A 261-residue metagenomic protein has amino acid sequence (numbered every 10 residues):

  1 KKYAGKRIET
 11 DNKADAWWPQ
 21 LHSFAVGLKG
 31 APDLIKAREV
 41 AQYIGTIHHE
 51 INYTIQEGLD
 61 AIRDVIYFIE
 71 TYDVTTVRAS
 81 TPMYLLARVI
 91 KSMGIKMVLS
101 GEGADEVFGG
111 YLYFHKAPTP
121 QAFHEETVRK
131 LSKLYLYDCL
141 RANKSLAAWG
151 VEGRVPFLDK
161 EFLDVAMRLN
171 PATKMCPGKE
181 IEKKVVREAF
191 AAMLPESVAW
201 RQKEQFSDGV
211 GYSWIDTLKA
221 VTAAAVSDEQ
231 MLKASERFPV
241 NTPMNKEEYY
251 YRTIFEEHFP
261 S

Functional and structural regions predicted by a protein language model:
K1-L194, D208-V221, M231-P260: ATP-dependent adenylate-handling active sites, centered on carboxylate activation for C-N bond formation
E196-Q202: A short alpha-helix-loop-beta-strand transition element characteristic of N-terminal alpha/beta dinucleotide-binding
E204-F206: Conserved, aromatic- and glycine-enriched, well-ordered alpha/beta core segments that occur as contiguous structural
